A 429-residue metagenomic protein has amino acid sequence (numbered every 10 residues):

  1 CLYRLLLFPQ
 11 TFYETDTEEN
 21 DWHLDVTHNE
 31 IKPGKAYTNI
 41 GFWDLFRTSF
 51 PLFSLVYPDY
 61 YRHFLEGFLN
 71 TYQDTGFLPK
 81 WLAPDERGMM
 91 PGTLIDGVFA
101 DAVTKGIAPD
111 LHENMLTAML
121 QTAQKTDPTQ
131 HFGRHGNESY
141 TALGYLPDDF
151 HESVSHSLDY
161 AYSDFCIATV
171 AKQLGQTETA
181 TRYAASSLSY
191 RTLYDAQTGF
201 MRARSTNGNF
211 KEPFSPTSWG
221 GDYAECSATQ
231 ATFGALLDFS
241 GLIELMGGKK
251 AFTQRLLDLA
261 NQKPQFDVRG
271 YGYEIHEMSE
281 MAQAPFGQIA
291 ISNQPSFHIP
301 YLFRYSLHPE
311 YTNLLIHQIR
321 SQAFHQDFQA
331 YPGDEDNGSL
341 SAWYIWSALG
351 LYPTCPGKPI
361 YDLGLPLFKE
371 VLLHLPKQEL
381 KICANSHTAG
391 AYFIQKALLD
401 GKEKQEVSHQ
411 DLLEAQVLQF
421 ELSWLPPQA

Functional and structural regions predicted by a protein language model:
C1-A36, N70, F77-K80, A108-E113 (+2 more regions): Acidic/polar, glycine-enriched structural segments that form the non-catalytic walls/loops of the carbohydrate-binding
E19-D25, R47-S54, Y60-L69, F165-Q173: Glycine-rich phosphate-binding loop of nucleotide-binding enzymes
K35-R47, L55-V56, D96, G106-L367 (+2 more regions): Active-site core of glycosidic bond-cleaving carbohydrate-active enzymes
P58-L78, C355-K358: Glycine-rich phosphate/pyrophosphate-binding loops and their adjacent beta-strand/loop elements at enzyme active sites
L65-E66, T71, E86, M90-P91 (+2 more regions): Mobile, glycine-rich extracellular loop/lid and propeptide segments that shape or gate substrate/ligand access
P376, L398-K402: Short strand-turn-strand beta-turns centered on an Asx-Gly dipeptide
G390-L399: Beta-strand-rich binding/interaction modules
H409-A429: C-terminal beta-strand-rich structural cap/linker in extracellular carbohydrate-active enzymes
